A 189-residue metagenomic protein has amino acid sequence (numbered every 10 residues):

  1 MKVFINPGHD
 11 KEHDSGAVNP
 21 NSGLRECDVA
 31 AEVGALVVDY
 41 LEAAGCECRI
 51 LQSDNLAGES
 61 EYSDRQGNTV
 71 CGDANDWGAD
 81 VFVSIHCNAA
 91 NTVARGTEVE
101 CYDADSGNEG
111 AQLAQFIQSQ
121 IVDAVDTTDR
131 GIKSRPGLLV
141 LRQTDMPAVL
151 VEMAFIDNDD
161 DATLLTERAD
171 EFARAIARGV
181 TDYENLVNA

Functional and structural regions predicted by a protein language model:
K2-T97, Y102-Q112: Catalytic-core regions of hydrolytic enzymes
F4-N6, D10-E12, A17, G72-D73 (+4 more regions): Active-site-adjacent mobile loop/cap segments within catalytic or ligand-binding domains
L24, C101-D105, Q118-Q120, A169-F172: Short, low-complexity, polar/charged sequence segments that are solvent-exposed and flexible
V29-A30, D76, S106-G110, V125-D126 (+2 more regions): Glycine-rich loops and low-complexity Gly/Arg-rich segments that provide flexible linkers or classic glycine-based
A35-C46, N75-A79, Q118-D126, A177 (+1 more regions): Sec-exported extracytoplasmic/periplasmic mature domains
E109-K133: Active-site-adjacent substrate-binding region of metalloamidase/peptidase-like peptide-processing proteins
